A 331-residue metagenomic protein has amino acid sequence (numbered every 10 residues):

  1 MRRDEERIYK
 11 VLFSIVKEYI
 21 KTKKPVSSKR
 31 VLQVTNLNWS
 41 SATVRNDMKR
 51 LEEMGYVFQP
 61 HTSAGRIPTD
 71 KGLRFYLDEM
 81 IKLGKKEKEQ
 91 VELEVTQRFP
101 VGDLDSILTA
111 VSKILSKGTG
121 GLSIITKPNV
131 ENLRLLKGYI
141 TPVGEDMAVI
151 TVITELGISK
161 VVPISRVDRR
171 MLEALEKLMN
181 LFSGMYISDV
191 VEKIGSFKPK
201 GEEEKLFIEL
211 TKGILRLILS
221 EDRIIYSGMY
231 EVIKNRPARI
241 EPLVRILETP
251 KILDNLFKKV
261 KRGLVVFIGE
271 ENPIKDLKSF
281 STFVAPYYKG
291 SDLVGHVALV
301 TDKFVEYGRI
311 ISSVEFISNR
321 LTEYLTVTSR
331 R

Functional and structural regions predicted by a protein language model:
M1, P25, V101, D105: Conserved phosphate/pyrophosphate-binding and hydrolysis machinery centered on Walker-type P-loop NTPases, extending
M1, V57-T62, D302-F304: A short glycine/serine-rich beta->alpha loop
M1-F13: Short alpha-helical segments that sit at the start of domains
L12-K17, T282-P286: Contiguous, well-ordered alpha-helical segments that form the cores/surfaces of helical PPI scaffolds
K17, K21, S28-M80: N-terminal helix-turn-helix
R74, E87-R331: Intrinsically disordered, acidic Ser/Thr/Pro-rich low-complexity regulatory segments
